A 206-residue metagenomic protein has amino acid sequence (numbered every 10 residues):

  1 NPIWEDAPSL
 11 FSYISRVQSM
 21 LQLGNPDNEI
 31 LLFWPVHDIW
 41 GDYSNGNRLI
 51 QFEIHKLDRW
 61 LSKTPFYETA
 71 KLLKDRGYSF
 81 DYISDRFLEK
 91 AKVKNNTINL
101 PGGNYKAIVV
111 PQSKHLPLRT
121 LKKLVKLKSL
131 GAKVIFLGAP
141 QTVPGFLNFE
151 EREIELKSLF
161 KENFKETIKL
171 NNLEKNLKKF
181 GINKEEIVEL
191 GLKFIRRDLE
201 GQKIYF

Functional and structural regions predicted by a protein language model:
N1-F206: Carbohydrate-binding surfaces of carbohydrate-active enzymes
